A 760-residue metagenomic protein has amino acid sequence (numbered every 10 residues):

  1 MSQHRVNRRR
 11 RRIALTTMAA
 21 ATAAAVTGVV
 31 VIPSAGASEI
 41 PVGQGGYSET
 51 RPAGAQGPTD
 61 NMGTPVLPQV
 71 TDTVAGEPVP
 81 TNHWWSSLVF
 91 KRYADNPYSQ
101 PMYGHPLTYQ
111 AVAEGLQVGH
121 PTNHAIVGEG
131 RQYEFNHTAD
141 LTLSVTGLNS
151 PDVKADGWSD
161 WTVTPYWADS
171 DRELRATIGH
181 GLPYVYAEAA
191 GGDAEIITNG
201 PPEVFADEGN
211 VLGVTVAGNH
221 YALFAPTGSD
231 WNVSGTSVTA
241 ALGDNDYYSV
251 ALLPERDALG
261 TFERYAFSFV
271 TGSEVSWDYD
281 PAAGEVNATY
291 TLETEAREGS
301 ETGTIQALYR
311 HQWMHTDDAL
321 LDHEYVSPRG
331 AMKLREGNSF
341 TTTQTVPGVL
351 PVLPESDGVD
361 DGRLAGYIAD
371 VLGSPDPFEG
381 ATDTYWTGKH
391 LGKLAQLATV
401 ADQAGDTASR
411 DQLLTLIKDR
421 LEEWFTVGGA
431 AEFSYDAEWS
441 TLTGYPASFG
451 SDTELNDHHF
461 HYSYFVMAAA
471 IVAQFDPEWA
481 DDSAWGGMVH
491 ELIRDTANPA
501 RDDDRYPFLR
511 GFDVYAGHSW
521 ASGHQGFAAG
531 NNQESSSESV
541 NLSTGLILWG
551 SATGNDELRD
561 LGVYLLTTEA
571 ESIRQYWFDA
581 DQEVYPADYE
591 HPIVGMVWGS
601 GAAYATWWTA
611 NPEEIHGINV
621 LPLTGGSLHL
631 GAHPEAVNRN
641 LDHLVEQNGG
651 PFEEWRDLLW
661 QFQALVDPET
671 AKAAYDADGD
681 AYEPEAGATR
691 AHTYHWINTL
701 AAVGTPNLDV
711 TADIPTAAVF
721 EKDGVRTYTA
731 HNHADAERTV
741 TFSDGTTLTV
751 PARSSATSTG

Functional and structural regions predicted by a protein language model:
S2-A20: N-terminal export and membrane-targeting signals
A14, A21, A25-P33, S38-P446 (+6 more regions): Ser/Thr/Asn(+Pro)-rich, low-complexity disordered segments
A381-A401, D452-H490, S535-S543: Aromatic-rich carbohydrate-recognition surfaces in CAZymes
D411-T415, S483-G487, D560: Short sequence/structural elements of tandem HEAT/ARM alpha-solenoid repeats
I471, D482-H490, R494-G511, L548: Alpha-helical scaffolds that organize eukaryotic protein assemblies
R510-F527: Flexible internal linker/loop segments at domain or repeat junctions
A529-Q533: Active-site rim elements
S536-E569: Active-site neighborhood of glycoside hydrolase catalytic domains
